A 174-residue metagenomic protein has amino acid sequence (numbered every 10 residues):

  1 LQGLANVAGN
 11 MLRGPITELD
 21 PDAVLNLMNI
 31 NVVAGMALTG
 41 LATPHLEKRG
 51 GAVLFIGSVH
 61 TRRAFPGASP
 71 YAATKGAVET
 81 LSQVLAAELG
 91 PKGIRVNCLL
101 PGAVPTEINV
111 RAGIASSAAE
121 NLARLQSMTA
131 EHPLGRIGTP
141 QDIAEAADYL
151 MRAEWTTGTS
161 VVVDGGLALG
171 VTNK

Functional and structural regions predicted by a protein language model:
P15-I16, A23-N26, M128: Substrate-binding pocket helix/loop in short-chain dehydrogenase/reductase
T17, R63-S69, P91-K92, G135: Active-site loop immediately N-terminal to the catalytic Tyr-X3-Lys motif of short-chain dehydrogenase/reductase
L19, A64-A72, V84, A112: Active-site loop-to-helix junction immediately N-terminal to the catalytic Tyr of the SDR YXXXK motif in Rossmann-fold
M36, R136-V163, A168: C-terminal substrate-recognition "lid" of short-chain dehydrogenase/reductases
T39, T74, S82: Active-site helix of classical SDR
P44, A87-P91: Alpha-helical segment proximal to the catalytic Tyr-Lys
S58: Residue(s) in the substrate-gating loop at a strand-loop-helix junction that position the organic substrate next
